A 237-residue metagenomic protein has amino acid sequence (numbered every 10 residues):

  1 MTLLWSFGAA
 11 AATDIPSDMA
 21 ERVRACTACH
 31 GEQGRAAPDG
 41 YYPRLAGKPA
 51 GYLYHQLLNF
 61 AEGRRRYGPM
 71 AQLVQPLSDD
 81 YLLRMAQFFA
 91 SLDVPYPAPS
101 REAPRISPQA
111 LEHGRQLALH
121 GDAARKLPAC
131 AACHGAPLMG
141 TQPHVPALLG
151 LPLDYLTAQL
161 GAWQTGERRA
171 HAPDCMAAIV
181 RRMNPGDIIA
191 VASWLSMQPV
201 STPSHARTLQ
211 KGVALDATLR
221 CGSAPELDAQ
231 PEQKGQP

Functional and structural regions predicted by a protein language model:
M1-S6: Bacterial N-terminal signal peptides
A12-V23, E32, G68-Q75, D79-M139 (+1 more regions): Flexible coil segments in periplasmic/lumen-exposed cytochrome c-class electron-transfer proteins
P16-M19, G34-R64, A71-L77, A131 (+2 more regions): Gly/Gly-Pro-rich "capping" loops immediately C-terminal to redox-active cysteine motifs in periplasmic/lumenal
